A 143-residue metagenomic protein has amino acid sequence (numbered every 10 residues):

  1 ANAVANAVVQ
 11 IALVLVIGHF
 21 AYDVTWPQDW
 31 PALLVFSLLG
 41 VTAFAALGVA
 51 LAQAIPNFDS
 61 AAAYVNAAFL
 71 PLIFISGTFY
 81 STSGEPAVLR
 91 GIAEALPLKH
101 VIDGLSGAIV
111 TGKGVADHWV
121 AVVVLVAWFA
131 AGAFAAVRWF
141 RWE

Functional and structural regions predicted by a protein language model:
A1-N2, S106: Solvent-exposed alpha-helix faces
N2-V65, V115-F134: Alpha-helical transmembrane segments and their short interhelical loops
L15-V16, A50, H100, G104 (+1 more regions): A residue-level signal for alpha-helical anchor/packing sites in multi-pass solute transporters
Y22-T25, S76-A131: Membrane-interfacial helix-loop-helix junctions in multi-pass membrane proteins
V65-A68, A93-A95: Central hydrophobic cores of alpha-helical transmembrane segments in multi-pass integral membrane proteins
A68-I75: Small-residue-rich segments of transmembrane alpha-helices in multi-pass membrane proteins, especially helix faces
A135-E143: Membrane-interface capping segments at transmembrane-helix boundaries
